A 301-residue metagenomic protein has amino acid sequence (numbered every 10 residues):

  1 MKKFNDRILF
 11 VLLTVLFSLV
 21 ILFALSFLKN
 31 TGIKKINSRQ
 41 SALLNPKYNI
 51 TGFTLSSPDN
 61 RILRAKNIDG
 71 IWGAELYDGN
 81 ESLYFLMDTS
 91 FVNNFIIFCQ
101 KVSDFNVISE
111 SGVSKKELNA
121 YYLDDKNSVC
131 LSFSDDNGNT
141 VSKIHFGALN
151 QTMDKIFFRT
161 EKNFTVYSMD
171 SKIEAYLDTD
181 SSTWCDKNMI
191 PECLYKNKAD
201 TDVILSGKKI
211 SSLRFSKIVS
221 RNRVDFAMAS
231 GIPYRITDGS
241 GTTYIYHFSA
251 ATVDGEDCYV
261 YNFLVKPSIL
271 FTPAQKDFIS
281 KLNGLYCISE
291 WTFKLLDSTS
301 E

Functional and structural regions predicted by a protein language model:
K2-E301: Secondary-structure "cap/kink" motif recognition
